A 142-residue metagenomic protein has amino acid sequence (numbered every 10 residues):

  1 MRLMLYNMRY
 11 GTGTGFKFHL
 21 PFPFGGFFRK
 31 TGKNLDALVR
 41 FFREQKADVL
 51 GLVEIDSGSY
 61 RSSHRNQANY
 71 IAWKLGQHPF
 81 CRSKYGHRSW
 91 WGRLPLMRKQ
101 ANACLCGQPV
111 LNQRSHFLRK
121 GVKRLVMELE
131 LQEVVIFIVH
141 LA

Functional and structural regions predicted by a protein language model:
M1-Q77, C81-W91: N-terminal, active-site-proximal structural segment of metallo-dependent hydrolase catalytic domains
E54-A142: Structured beta-strand-rich core segments of catalytic domains in phosphoester-bond hydrolases
